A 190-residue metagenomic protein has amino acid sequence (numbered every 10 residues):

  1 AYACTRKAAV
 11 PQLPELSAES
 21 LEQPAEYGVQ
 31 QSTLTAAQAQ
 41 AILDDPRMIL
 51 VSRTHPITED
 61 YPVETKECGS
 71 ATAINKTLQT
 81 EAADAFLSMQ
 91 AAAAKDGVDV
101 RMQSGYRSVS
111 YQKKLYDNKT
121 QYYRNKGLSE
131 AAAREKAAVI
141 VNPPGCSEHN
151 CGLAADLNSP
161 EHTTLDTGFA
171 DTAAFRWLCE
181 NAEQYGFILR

Functional and structural regions predicted by a protein language model:
A1-G105, V109-R190: Extracytoplasmic cell-surface/polysaccharide-interacting catalytic and binding patches
